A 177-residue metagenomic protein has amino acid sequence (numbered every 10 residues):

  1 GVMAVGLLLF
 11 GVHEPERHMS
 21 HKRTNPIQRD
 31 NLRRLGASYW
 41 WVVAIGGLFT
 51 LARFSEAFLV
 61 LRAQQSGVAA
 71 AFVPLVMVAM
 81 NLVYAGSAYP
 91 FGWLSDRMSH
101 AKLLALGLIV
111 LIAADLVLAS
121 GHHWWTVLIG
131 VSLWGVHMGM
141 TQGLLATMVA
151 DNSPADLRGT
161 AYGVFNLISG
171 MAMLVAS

Functional and structural regions predicted by a protein language model:
L8-R23: Helix-loop junctions on the cytosolic side of multi-pass membrane transporters, especially the intracellular loop
G36-S55, S132: Pair of pore-lining "gating" transmembrane helices in MFS-fold secondary transporters
F58-V73: Short amphipathic helix-loop junctions that connect adjacent transmembrane helices in Major Facilitator Superfamily/SLC
N81-Y89, G170-L174: Residue-level signature of mid-helix packing/kink "hotspots" within the transmembrane helices of 12-pass Major
S87-S99: Helix-to-loop junctions at the C-terminal end of transmembrane segments in multipass secondary transporters
R97-L108: Cytoplasmic membrane-interface "Motif A"-like loop-to-helix N-cap segments of 12-TM Major Facilitator Superfamily
I109-H122: C-terminal ends and interior cores of transmembrane alpha-helices in multi-pass membrane transporters/permeases
M140-S153: Intracellular juxtamembrane helix-capping segments at the cytosolic ends of symmetry-related transmembrane helices
